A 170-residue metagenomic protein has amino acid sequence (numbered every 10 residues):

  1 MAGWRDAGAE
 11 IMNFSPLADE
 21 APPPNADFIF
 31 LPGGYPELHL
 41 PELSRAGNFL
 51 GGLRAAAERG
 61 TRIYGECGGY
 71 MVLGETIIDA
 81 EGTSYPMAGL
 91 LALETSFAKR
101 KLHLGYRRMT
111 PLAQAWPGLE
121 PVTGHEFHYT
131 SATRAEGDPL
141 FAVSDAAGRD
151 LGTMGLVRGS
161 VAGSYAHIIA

Functional and structural regions predicted by a protein language model:
M1-G51: Acidic, glycine-rich loop-and-beta core segments that form the ion-binding/anion-interacting portion of active sites
D6-M12, E58, L93-S96, A132: Generic secondary-structure signature for well-ordered alpha-helical cores
A9, N25-A26, R59-G60, Y85-P86 (+1 more regions): Short coil/turn connectors at secondary-structure junctions
M12-A18, L73-E75, R108-L112, G148-L151: Glycine-rich, charged/polar anion/phosphate-binding loops that engage phosphate groups from diverse ligands
M12-F14, I63-E66, S164: General beta-strand structural signal in soluble alpha/beta enzymes
P36-A113: Cysteine-nucleophile active-site neighborhood
S96-A170: Amide-donor transfer/coupling interface in amidating biosynthetic enzymes
